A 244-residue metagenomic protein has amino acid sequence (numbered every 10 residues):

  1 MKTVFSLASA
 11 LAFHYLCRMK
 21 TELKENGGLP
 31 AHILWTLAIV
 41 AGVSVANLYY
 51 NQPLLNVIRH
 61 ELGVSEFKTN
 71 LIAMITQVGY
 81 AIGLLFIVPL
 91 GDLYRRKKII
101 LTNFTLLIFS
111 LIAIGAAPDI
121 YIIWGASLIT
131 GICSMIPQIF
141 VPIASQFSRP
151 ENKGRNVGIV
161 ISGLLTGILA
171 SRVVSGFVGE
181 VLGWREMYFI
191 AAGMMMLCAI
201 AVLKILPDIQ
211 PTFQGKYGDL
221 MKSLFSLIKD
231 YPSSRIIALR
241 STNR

Functional and structural regions predicted by a protein language model:
K20-G27, P207-I237: Juxtamembrane intracellular "pre-TM" segments in multi-pass secondary transporters
I39-E66: Extracytoplasmic
S44, A73-T76, Y80, T130 (+2 more regions): Structural signature of transmembrane alpha-helices in multi-pass secondary transporters
Y49, Q77-L85, M135, I168-L169: Residue-level signature of mid-helix packing/kink "hotspots" within the transmembrane helices of 12-pass Major
I82-P118: Conserved MFS/SLC helix-loop-helix module at the cytosolic interface between two early adjacent transmembrane helices
S110, Y121-I129: Paired small-residue
I122, I159-L206: Helix-loop-helix hairpin linking two adjacent transmembrane segments in secondary transporters
A126-S162: Cytoplasmic helix-loop-helix junction between adjacent transmembrane helices in 12-TM secondary transporters
